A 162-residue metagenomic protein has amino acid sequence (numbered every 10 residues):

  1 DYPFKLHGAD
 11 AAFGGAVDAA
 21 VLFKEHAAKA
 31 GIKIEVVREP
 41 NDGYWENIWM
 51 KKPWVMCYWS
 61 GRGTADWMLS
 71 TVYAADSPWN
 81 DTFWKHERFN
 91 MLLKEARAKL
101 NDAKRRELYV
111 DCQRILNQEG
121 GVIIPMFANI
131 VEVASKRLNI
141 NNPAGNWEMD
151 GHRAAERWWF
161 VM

Functional and structural regions predicted by a protein language model:
D1-P3, G31, G120: Short secondary-structure junction motifs
Y2-A11, I34-V36: Short, well-ordered beta-strand elements
D10-E25, K29, D42-M162: Detector for C-terminal structural segments
R38-P40: Short loop/edge segments at beta-strand edges and connector loops that shape dinucleotide/nucleotide cofactor-binding
